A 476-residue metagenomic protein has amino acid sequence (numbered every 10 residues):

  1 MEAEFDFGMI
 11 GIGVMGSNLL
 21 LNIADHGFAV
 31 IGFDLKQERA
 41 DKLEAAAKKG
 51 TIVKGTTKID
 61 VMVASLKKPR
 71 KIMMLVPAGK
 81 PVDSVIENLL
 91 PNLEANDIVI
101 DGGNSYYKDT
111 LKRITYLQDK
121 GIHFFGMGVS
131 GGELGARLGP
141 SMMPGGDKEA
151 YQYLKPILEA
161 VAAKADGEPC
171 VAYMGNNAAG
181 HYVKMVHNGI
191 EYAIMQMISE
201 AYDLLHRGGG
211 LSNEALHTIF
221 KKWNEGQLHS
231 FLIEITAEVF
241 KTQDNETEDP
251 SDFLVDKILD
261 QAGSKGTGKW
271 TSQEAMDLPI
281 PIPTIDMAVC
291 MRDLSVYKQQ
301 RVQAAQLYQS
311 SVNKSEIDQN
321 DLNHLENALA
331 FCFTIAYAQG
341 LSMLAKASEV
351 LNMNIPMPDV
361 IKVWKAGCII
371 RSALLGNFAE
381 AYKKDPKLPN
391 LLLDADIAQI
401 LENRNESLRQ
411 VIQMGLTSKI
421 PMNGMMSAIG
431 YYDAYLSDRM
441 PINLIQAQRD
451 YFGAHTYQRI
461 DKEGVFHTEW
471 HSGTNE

Functional and structural regions predicted by a protein language model:
M1-A64, K68-R70, N92-N96, E133-A136: NAD(P)+-binding Rossmann beta1-loop-alpha1 motif at the extreme N-terminus of oxidoreductases
K71-N88: Glycine/threonine-rich flexible loop motifs
D83-V85, I100, Y106-H217, G226-F253 (+3 more regions): Rossmann-fold dinucleotide-binding core
H181, H206-E214, T218, Q227 (+2 more regions): Interdomain hinge/lid region at the active-site interface of Rossmann-like NAD(P)-dependent oxidoreductases
K222-W223, E349-K384: Small-residue-rich helix-loop
E402, S407-E476: C-terminal amphipathic alpha-helical interaction region
